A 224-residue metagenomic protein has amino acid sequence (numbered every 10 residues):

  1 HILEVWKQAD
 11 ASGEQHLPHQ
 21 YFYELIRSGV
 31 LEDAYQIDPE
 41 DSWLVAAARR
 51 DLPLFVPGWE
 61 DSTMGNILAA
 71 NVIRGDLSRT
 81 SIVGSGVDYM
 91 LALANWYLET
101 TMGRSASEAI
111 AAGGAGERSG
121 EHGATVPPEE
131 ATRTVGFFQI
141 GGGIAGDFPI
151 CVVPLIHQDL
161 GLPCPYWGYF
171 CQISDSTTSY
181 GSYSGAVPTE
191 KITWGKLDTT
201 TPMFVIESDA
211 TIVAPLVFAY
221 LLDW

Functional and structural regions predicted by a protein language model:
H1-T63: Ligand-binding beta-strand-loop-alpha-helix segment within the catalytic cores of soluble metabolic enzymes
E4-V5, Y21, S42-A46, A92-N95 (+2 more regions): Alpha-helical scaffold segments in soluble metabolic enzymes
L17, D38, S42, G84-L91 (+3 more regions): Conserved active-site and cofactor/substrate-binding residues in soluble primary-metabolism enzymes
D41-V45, L93-A94, V126-P127, Q158-G161: A generic local secondary-structure boundary/capping motif
R49-L52, T132-V135, P165-G168: Short coil/turn connectors at secondary-structure junctions
P53-F55, F138-I140, Y169-S174: Hydrophobic/aromatic beta-strand patches that form the interior of the parallel beta-sheet core in alpha/beta enzyme
P57-G116, G120-I140, A145: Active-site rim loops that border cofactor/substrate pockets in soluble metabolic enzymes
M102, A106-A111, G116, V126-P128 (+3 more regions): C-terminal functional extensions of proteins
